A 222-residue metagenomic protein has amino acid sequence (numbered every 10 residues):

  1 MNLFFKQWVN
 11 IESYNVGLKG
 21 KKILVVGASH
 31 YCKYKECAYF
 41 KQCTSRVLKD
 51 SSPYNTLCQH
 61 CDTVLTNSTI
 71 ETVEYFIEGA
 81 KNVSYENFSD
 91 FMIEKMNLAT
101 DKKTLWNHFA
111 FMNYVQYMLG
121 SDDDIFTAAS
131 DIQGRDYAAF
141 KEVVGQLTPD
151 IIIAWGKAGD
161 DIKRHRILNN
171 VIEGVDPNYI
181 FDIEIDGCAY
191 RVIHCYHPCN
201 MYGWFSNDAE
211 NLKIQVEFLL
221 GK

Functional and structural regions predicted by a protein language model:
M1-A80, A139-V143, Y179-I185, L220-K222: Active-site and ligand/interface coordination hotspots across diverse enzymes and nucleic-acid-associated assemblies
L18-I23, A99-F109, D182-I193: Beta-strand-turn-beta hairpins that frame and shape the catalytic cleft of phosphate-ester-processing enzymes
L24-V25, F111, I151-I153, H194: Structural recognition of the beta-strand scaffold that forms the well-ordered cores of secreted hydrolase catalytic
A28-K33, V115-L119, K157-D161, H197-M201: Short, solvent-exposed loop/turn segments at secondary-structure junctions
H60-D62, N67-S84, V115-I132: Surface-exposed cleft-lining segments at the edges of enzyme active sites
N67-A110: A short, flexible N-terminal coil/short beta segment enriched in small residues
F126-K141, D160-K222: C-terminal capping/extension of enzyme domains
F140-K157: Proline-aspartate-enriched helix->loop->beta-strand connector
